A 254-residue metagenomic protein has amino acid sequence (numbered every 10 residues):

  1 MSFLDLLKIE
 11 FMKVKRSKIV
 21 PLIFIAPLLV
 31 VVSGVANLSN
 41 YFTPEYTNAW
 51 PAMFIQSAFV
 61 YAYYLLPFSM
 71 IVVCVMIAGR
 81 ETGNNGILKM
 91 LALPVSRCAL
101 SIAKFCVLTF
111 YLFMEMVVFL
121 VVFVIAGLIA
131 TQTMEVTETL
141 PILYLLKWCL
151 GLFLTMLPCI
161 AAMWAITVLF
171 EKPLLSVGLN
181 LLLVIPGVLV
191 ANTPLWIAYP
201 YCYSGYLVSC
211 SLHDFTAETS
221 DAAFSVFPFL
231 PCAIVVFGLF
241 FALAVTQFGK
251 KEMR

Functional and structural regions predicted by a protein language model:
M1-P27: Aromatic- and glycine-rich beta-strand/loop motifs that create alpha-glucan
V14-K15, L169-F170, V190: Transmembrane helix irregularities
K18-V20, S96-C98, I102, P141 (+1 more regions): Membrane-helix interface segments
L22-L28, F170-V188: Pore- or pathway-lining transmembrane helices of multi-pass membrane proteins that form conduits for solutes/ions
A26-V72, I102-L169, H213-P231: Secretory targeting signals
A36-F54, V177-R254: Terminal transmembrane helical anchor/hairpin motif
S69-T82, I87, L157-L174, I234-K250: Transmembrane alpha-helical segments in integral membrane proteins
I77-T109: Helix-loop-helix units of permease transmembrane domains in multi-pass membrane transporters, especially ABC
